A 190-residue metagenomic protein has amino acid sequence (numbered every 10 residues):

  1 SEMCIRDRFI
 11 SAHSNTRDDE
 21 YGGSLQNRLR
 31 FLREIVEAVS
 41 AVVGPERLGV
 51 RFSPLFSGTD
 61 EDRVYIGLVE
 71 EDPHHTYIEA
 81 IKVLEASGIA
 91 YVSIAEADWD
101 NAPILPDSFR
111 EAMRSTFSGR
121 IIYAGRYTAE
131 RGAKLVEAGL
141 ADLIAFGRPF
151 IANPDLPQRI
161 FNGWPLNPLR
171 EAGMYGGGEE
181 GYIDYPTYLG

Functional and structural regions predicted by a protein language model:
S1-G190: Flavin-dependent oxidoreductase catalytic cores
